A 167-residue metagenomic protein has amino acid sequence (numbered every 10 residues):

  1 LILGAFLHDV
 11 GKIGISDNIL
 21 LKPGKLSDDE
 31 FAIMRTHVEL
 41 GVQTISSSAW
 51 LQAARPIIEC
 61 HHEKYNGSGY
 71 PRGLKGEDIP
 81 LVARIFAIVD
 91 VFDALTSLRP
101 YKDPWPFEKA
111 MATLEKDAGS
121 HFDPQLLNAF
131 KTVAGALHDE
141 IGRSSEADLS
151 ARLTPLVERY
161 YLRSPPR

Functional and structural regions predicted by a protein language model:
L1-R167: Histidine- and acidic-residue-rich, metal-dependent catalytic cores
